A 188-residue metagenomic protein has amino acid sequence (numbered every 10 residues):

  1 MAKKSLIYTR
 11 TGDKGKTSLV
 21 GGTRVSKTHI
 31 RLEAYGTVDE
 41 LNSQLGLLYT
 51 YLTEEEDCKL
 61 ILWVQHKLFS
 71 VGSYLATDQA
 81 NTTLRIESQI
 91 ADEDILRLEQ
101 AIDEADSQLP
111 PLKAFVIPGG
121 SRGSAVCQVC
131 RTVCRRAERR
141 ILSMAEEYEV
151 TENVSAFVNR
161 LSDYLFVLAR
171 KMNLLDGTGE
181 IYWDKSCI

Functional and structural regions predicted by a protein language model:
M1-I188: Phosphate/pyrophosphate-binding loop motifs in nucleotide- or prenyl diphosphate-using proteins
